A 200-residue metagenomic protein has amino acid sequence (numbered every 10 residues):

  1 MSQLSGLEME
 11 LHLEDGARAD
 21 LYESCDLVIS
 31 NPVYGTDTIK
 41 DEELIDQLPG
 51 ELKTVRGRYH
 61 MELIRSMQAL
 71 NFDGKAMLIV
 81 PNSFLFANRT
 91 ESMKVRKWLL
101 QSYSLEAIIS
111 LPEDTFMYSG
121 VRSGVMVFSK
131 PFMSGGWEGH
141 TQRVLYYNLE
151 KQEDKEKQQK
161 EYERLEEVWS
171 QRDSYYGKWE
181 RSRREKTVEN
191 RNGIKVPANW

Functional and structural regions predicted by a protein language model:
M1-Y22: S-adenosyl-L-methionine
D26-W200: A conserved structural/catalytic subdomain of Rossmann-like adenosyl-cofactor enzymes
